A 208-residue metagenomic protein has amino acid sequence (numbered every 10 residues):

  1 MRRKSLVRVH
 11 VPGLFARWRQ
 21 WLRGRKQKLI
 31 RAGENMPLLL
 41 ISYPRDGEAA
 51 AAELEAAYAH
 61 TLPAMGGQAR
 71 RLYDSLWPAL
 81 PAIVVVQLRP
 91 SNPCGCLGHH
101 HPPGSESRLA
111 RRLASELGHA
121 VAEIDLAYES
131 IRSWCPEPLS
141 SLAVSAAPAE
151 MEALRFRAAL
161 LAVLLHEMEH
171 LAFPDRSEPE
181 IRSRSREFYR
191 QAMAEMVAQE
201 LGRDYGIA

Functional and structural regions predicted by a protein language model:
M1-A153: A metal-dependent hydrolase signature that marks the N-terminal structural subdomain at the beginning of catalytic folds
D125, E169, R184: Functionally constrained cores in energy, signaling, and assembly domains
L154-A162: Alpha-helical scaffolds flanking conserved acidic
A162-P174: Active-site recognition of the HExxH zinc-binding catalytic motif
D175-A208: Post-HExxH zinc-binding segment in Zn-dependent metallohydrolases
